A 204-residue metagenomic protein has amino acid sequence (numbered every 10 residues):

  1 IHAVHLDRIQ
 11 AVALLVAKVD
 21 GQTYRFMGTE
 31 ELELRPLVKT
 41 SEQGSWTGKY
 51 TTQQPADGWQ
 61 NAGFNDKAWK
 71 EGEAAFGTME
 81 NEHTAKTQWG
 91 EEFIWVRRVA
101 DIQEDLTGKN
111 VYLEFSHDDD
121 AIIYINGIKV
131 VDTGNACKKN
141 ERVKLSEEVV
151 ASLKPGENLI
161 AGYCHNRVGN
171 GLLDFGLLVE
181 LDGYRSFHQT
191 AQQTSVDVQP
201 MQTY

Functional and structural regions predicted by a protein language model:
I1-F64, E71-T78, E147-Y204: An acidic-aromatic loop/edge-strand motif
I1-H2, W69, A100-G127, I160: Aromatic-lined ligand-binding clefts that engage carbohydrates, nucleic acids, or primary amines
R8-I9, A13-L15, A121-K129: Carbohydrate-binding surfaces in secreted/extracellular proteins
Q10, W89-E91, L106, S116 (+4 more regions): Surface-exposed coil/turn segments at beta-strand junctions on protein surfaces, enriched
A11-A13, N65, I94-V96, D119 (+2 more regions): Residues that flank catalytic or metal-binding motifs in active/ligand-binding sites
W89-Q103, V143-L145: Short beta-strands within extracellular/lumenal beta-sheet-rich domains
D120-I122, V131, R167-N170: Flexible loop/turn segments at secondary-structure boundaries
I125-S146: Solvent-exposed beta-strand/loop surfaces of large extracellular or lumenal domains
